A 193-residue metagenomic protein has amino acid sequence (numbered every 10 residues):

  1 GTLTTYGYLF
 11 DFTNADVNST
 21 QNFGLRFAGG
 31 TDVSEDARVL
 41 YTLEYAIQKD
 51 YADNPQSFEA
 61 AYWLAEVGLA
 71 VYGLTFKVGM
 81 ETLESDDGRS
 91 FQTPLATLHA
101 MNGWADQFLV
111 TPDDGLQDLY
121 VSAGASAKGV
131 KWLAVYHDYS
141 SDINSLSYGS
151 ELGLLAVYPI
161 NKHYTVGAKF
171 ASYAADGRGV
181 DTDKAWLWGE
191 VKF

Functional and structural regions predicted by a protein language model:
G1-G88, L119-V121, S126, W132 (+1 more regions): Signature for the C-terminal beta-barrel architecture of outer-membrane proteins
F91-W104: Acidic/polar loop-and-plug regions of large Gram-negative outer-membrane beta-barrel proteins
N102-V110, D114, A171: Extracytoplasmic loops and strand-loop junctions of Gram-negative outer membrane beta-barrel proteins
D183-K192: Outer-membrane beta-barrel channel domains
